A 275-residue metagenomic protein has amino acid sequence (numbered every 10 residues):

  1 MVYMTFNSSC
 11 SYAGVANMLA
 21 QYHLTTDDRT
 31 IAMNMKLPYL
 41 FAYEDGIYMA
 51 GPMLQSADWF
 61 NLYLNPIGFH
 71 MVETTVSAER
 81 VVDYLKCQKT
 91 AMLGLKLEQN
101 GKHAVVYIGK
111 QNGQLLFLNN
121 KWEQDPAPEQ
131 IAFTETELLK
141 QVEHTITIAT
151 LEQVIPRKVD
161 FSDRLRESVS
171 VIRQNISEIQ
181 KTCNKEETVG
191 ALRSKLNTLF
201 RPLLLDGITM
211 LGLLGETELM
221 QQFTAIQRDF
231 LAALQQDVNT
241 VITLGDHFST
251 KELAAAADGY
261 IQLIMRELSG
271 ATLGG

Functional and structural regions predicted by a protein language model:
M1-V2, G275: Short, Lys/Arg-enriched, disordered terminal segments
V2-N7, Y12-Q21, K36-E152: Conserved active-site-adjacent core of cysteine acyl-enzyme catalytic domains
T5, A50, V159, Q221 (+1 more regions): Charge-dense, low-complexity intrinsically disordered segments
H23-M35: Short, well-structured active-site flanking segments
T25, M92, I179, C183-E186 (+4 more regions): Short secondary-structure junctions and interdomain/linker hinges
K110-D246: Noncatalytic regulatory segments and standalone regulatory/sensor domains
A232-G275: Extended, amphipathic alpha-helical scaffolds
